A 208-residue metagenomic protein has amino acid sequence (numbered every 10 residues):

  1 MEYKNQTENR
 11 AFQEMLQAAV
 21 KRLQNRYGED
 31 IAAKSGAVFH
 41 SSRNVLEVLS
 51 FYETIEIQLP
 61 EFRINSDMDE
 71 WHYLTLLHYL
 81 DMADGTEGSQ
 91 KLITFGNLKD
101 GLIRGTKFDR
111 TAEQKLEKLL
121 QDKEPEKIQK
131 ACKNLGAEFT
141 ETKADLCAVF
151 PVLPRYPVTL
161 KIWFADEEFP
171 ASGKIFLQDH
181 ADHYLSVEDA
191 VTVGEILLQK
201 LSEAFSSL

Functional and structural regions predicted by a protein language model:
M1-R43, L80-E138: Short Lys/Arg-enriched alpha/beta "domain-start" segment
D30-I57, E138-F164: Amphipathic, interaction-prone secondary-structure segments
L46-E47, L102-E117, E141-A144, D182-S186 (+1 more regions): Domain-length accessory/inserted modules outside core catalytic folds
E53-L77, W163-E188: Intrinsically disordered, low-complexity regulatory segments enriched in Ser/Thr/Pro and charged residues
S66, Q114, K118-Q121, L146 (+1 more regions): Short, charged/polar micro-motifs that form catalytic or ligand-binding hotspots
E70-G85, T192-K200: Short, hydrophobic/amphipathic alpha-helical patches that form generic packing surfaces within helical domains
K123-H183: Conserved binding-pocket/active-site segment within a compact domain
Q178-L208: A recognition module on extended beta-rich or small alphabeta surfaces enriched in W/G with H and D/E
